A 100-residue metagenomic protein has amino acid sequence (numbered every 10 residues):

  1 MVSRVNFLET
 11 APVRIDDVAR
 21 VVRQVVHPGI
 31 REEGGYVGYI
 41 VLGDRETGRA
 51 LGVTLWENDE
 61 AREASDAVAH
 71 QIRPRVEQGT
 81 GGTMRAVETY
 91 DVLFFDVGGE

Functional and structural regions predicted by a protein language model:
M1-L51, E57-Q71, E77-E100: Short S/T/G/P-rich N-terminal loop/turn motif that feeds into the first structured element of a domain
